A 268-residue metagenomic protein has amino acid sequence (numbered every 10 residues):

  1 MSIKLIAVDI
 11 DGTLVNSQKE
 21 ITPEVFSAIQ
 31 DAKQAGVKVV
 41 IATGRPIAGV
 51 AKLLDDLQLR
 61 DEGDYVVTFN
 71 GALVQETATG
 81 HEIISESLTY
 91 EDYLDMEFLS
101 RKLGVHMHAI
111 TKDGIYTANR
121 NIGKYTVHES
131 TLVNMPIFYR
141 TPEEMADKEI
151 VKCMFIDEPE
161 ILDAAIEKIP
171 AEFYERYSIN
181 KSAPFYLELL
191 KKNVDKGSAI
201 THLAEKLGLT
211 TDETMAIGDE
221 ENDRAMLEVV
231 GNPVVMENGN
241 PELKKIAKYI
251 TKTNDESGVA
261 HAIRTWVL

Functional and structural regions predicted by a protein language model:
M1-L5, T22, E188-L268: Mg2+-dependent phosphoryl-transfer enzymes with acidic/Ser/Thr/Gly-rich catalytic loops
K4-Q18: Asp-based phosphoryl-transfer active-site loop
P23-G123: Active-site phosphate-binding/coordination module
V25, V50-L54, A165, I169 (+3 more regions): Hydrophobic packing residues within well-ordered alpha-helices of enzyme cores
G36-V40, D64, K152, D212-E213 (+1 more regions): Short active-site oxyanion
P46, N70, K112-D113, F185 (+3 more regions): A generic "binding-loop/recognition-motif" signal
E62, N70, F173-E175, V229-V230 (+1 more regions): Short, structured coil segments at secondary-structure junctions
L99, L103-I217, N238: Conserved acidic, metal-coordinating active-site core of Asp-based, Mg2+-dependent phosphoryl-transfer enzymes
